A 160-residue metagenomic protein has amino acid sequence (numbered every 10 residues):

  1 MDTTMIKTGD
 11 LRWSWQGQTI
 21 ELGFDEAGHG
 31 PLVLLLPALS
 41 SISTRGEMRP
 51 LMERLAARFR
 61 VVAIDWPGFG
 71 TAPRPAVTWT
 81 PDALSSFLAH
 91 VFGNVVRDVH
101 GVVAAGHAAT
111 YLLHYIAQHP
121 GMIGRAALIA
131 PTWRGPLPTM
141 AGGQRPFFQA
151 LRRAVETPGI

Functional and structural regions predicted by a protein language model:
M1-E21: N-terminal cap/lid segment of alpha/beta-hydrolase-fold proteins
Q16-T71: Conserved HGGG/HGGXW glycine-rich cap/lid loop of the alpha/beta-hydrolase fold
L32, R58-R60, V99-G101, M122-R125: Structural signature of beta-strand start/N-cap positions in the alpha/beta core of ABC transporter nucleotide-binding
R45-E47, A72-T78, L137-M140: Conserved catalytic-core motifs of eukaryotic protein kinase domains, centered on the activation segment
R49, A89, L113-A117: Short, hydrophobic alpha-helix immediately C-terminal to the catalytic nucleophile
A63-V103: Active-site loop/oxyanion-hole signature of alpha/beta-hydrolase fold enzymes
V103-L112: Gly/Ala-rich beta-loop-alpha elbow adjacent to hydrolase catalytic centers
L113-Q118, M122-E156: Flexible "cap/lid" loop of the alpha/beta hydrolase fold
